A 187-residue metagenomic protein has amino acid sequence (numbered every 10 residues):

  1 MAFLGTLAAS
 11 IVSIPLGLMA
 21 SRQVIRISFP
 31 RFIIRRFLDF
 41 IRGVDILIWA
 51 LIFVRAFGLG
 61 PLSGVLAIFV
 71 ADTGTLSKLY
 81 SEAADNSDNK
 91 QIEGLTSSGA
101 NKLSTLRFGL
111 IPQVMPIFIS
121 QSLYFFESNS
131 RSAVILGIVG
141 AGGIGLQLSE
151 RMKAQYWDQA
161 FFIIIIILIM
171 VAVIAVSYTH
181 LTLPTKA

Functional and structural regions predicted by a protein language model:
M1-A20: Transmembrane alpha-helix signature in integral membrane proteins
M1-T6, R36-F37, I41-L47, S87 (+3 more regions): Loop-to-transmembrane-helix entry motif
M19-I34: Short loop segments and helix-boundary regions at transmembrane helix junctions of multi-pass inner-membrane proteins
R35-F69: Generic hydrophobic transmembrane alpha-helix motif, especially the helices
L59-L110, P116-F125: Membrane-cytosol interface at the C-terminal ends of specific transmembrane alpha-helices in multi-pass membrane
K102-L136, D158-M170, I174: Transmembrane alpha-helices
G140-S149: Short hydrophobic, aromatic-rich alpha-helical segments embedded in or entering the lipid bilayer of multi-pass
T179-T185: Conserved small/polar residues in nucleotide/adenosyl-binding loops
